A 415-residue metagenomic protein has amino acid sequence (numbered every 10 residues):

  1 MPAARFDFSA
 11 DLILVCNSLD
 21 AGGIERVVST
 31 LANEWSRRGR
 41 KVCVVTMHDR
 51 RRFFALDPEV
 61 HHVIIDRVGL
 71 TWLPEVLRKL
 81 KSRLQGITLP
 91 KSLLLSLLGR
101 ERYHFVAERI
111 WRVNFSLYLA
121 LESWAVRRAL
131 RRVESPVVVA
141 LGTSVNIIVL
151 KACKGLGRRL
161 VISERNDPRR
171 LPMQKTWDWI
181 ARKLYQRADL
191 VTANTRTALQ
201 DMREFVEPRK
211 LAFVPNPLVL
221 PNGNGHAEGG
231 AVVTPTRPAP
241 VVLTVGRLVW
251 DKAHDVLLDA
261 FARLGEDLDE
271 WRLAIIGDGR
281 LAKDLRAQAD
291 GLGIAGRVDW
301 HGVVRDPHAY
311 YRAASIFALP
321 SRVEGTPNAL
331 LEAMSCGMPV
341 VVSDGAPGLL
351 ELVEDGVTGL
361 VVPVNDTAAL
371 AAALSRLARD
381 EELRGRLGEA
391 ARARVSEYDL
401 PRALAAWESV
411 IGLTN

Functional and structural regions predicted by a protein language model:
E25-T30, P240, T244-R263, R280-R286 (+1 more regions): A conserved mid-protein helix/loop that constitutes part of the nucleotide-sugar donor-binding site
L119-E122, A140-N146, E164: Short His-centered aromatic/hydrophobic patch
T197, P217: Carbohydrate-associated surface elements
R286-G302: Nucleotide-activated donor-binding/catalytic signature segment of Leloir-type glycosyltransferases, i.e., the conserved
V303, R322: Aromatic "clamp/platform" in nucleotide-sugar-dependent glycosyltransferases that forms part of the donor/acceptor
D344, E354-G356, L360-T367, R376-E381 (+1 more regions): Conserved acidic donor-binding segment of nucleotide-sugar-dependent glycosyltransferases
A369, R376, L383-E397, A406-S409: A short, well-ordered alpha-helix in the C-terminal region of glycosyltransferases
